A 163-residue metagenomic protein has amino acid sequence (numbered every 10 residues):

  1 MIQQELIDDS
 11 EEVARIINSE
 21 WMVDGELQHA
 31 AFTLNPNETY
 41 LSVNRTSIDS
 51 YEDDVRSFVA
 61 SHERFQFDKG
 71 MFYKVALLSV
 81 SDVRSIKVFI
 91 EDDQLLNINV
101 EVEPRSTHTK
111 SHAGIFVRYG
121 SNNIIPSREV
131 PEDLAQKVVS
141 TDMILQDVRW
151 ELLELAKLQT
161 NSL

Functional and structural regions predicted by a protein language model:
M1-S10, T33-L41, R45-L163: Conserved NAD+-utilizing ADP-ribose enzyme module
A14-N18: Signature of Gram-negative chaperone-usher
E20-L34: Short aromatic-glycine-(Arg/Gly/Cys) micro-motifs in beta-strand/loop hairpins
